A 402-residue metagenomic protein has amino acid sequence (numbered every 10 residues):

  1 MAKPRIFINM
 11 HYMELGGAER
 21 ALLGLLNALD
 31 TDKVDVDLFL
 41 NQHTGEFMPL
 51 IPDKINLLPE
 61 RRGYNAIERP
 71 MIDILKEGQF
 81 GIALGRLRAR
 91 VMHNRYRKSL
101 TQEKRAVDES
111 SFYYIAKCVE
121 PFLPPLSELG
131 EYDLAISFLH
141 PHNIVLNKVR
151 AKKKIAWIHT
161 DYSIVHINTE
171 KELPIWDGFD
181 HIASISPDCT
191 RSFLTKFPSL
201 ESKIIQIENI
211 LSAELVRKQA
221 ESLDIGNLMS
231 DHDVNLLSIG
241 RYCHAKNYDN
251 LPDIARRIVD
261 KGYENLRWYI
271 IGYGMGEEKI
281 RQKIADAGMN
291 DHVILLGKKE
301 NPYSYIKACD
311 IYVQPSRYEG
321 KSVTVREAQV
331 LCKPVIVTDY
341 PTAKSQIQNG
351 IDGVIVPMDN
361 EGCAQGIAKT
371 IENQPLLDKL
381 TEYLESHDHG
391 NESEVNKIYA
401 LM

Functional and structural regions predicted by a protein language model:
E19-G24, V234-R257, M275-R281: A conserved mid-protein helix/loop that constitutes part of the nucleotide-sugar donor-binding site
K153-H159, S163, G178-Q219: Donor nucleotide-sugar binding/catalytic pocket of nucleotide-sugar-dependent glycosyltransferases
K298, R317: Aromatic "clamp/platform" in nucleotide-sugar-dependent glycosyltransferases that forms part of the donor/acceptor
Y312-V313: A short hydrophobic beta-strand element within the catalytic core of glycosyltransferases that build diverse glycans
E327, Y340-G350, V354-I355: Short acidic/histidine- and often glycine-rich active-site loop of Leloir-type glycosyltransferases that engages
P334-T338: Short hydrophobic beta-strand element within catalytic cores of glycosyltransferases and related nucleotide-activated
N349-G350, V354-E361, K369-Q374: Conserved acidic donor-binding segment of nucleotide-sugar-dependent glycosyltransferases
G362, L376-N391, K397-A400: A short, well-ordered alpha-helix in the C-terminal region of glycosyltransferases
